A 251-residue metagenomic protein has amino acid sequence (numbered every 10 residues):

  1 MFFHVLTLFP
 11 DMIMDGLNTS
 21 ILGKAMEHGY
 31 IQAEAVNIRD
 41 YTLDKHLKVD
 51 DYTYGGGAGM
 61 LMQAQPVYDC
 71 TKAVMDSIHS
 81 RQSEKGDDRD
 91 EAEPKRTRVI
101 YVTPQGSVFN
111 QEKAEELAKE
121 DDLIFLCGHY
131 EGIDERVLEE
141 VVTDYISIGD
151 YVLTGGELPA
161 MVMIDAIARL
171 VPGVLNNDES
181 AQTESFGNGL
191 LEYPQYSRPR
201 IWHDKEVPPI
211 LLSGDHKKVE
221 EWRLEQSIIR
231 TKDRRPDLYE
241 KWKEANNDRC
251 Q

Functional and structural regions predicted by a protein language model:
M1-S77, H216-L238, C250: N-terminal nucleotide/polyanion-binding subdomain common to many enzyme families
H4-L6, E34-V36, I100, L123-I124 (+1 more regions): Hydrophobic/aromatic beta-strand patches that form the interior of the parallel beta-sheet core in alpha/beta enzyme
L8, I38, V102-Q105, C127-Y130 (+2 more regions): Fold-independent oxyanion-binding glycine-rich loops and adjacent beta-strand/coil segments at enzyme active sites
H46, Q111-K113, R136-L138: Short, well-ordered secondary-structure micro-motifs
Q63-H129: S-adenosyl-L-methionine/SAH cofactor-binding core of RNA-modifying enzymes
E91-R96, P104-Q105, S185, D233-Q251: Charge-dense polyanion-binding interfaces
I133, V137-F186: Structured adenosyl-cofactor binding patch, chiefly the S-adenosyl-L-methionine
F186-K243: Long, charged alpha-helical interface segments
